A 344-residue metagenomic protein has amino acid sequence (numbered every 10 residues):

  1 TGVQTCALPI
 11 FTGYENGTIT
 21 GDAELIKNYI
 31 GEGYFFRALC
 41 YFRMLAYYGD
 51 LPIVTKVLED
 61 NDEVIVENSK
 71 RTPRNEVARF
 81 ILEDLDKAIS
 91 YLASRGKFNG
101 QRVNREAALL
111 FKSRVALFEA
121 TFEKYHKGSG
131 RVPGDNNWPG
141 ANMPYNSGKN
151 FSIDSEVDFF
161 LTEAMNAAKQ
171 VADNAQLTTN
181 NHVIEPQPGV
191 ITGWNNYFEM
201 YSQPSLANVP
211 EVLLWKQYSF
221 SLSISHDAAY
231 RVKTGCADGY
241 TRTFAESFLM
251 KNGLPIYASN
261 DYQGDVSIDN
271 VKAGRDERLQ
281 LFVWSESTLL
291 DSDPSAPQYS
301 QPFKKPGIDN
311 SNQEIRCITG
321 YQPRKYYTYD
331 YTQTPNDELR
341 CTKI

Functional and structural regions predicted by a protein language model:
T1, A7-Y48, V64-R105, I268 (+4 more regions): Conserved, well-structured interaction surfaces
T1, G49-L51, T55, D86-K87 (+2 more regions): An aromatic- and glycine-enriched ligand-binding surface/loop that stacks and positions planar moieties
M44, K112, E119-T121, Y331: Enrichment for repetitive, rod-forming helical segments
K56-D62: Short, conserved phosphate-binding/catalytic loop or strand-edge motifs used in phosphoryl-/nucleotidyl-transfer
N61, E76, K127-G128: Primarily recognizes Gram-negative and organellar outer-membrane beta-barrels
D62-I65, M143-Y145: Short acidic (Asp/Glu) and glycine-rich catalytic loops that position anionic groups and cofactors
